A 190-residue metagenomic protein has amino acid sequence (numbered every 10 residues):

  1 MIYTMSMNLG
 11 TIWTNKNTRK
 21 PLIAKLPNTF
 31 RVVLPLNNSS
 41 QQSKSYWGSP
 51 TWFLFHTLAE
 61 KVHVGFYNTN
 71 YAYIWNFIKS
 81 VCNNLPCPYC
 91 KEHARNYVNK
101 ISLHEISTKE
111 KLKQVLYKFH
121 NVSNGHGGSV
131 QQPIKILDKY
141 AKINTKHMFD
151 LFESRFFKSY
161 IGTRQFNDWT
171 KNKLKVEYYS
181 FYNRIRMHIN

Functional and structural regions predicted by a protein language model:
M1-N190: Aromatic-rich, lipid-facing transmembrane alpha helices and their immediate juxtamembrane interface loops in integral
